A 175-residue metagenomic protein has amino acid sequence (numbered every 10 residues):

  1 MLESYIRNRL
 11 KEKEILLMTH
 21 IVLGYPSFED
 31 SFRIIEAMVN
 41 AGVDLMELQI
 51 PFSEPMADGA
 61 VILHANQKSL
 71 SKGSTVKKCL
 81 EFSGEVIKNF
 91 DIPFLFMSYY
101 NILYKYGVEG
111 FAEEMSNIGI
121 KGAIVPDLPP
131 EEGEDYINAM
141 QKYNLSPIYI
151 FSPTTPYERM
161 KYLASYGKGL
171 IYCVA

Functional and structural regions predicted by a protein language model:
M1-H20, G84, Y162: N-terminal amphipathic alpha-helix/helix-capping segment at the start of soluble metabolic enzymes
L17-S31, L95-G107, S146-T155: Active-site mouth loops of central-metabolism enzymes
M18, D44-E47, I124, Y149 (+1 more regions): Conserved beta-strand positions in the central sheet of alpha/beta enzyme cores
F28, V39, L45-M46, I50-F52 (+1 more regions): Active-site beta->alpha loop and helix N-cap motifs at the rims of alpha/beta catalytic domains
F28-N40, T155-Y166: Catalytic cores of alpha/beta
F32, L80, V108-E109, G133 (+1 more regions): Structural motif corresponding to alpha-helix initiation and N-cap regions
S71-S74, G119-E132, S146-T155, K161 (+1 more regions): Catalytic beta/alpha-barrel core
S165-A175: Active-site rim beta-loop-alpha module in soluble metabolic enzymes
